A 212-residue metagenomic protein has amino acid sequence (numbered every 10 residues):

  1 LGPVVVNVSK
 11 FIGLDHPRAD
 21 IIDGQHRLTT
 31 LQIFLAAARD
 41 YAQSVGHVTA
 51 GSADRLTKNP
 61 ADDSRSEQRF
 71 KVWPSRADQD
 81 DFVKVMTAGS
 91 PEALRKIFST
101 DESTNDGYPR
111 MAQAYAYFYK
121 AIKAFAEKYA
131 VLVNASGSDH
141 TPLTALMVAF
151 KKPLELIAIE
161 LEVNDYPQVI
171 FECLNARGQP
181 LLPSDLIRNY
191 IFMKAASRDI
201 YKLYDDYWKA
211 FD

Functional and structural regions predicted by a protein language model:
L1-D212: Glycine- and hydrophobic-rich flexible loops that cap the catalytic core of alpha/beta enzyme folds
